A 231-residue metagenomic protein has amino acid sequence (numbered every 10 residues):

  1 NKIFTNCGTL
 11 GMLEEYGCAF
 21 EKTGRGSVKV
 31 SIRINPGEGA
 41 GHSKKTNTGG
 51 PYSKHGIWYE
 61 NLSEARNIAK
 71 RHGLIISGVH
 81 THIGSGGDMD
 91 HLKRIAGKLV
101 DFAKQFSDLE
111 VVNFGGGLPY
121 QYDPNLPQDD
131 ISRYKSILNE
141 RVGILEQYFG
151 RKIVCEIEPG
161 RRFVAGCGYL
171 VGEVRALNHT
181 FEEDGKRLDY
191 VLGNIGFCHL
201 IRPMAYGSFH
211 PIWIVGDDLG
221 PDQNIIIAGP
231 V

Functional and structural regions predicted by a protein language model:
N1-V111, Y120, R133, R141 (+2 more regions): Active-site-proximal beta-alpha core segment in soluble small-molecule metabolic enzymes
R33-G37, G117, G196, P230: Generic beta-structure capping elements
G39-A40, E110-L126, E156-C167, H199-L200: Flexible glycine/acidic-rich beta-alpha junction loops that bind and position SAM and/or redox cofactors in anaerobic
H80, G115, G229-V231: Glycine-rich anion-binding loop/nest that anchors nucleotide
D88-I95, Y122-R133, V164-A176: Short glycine/threonine-rich loop-to-helix capping motif typified by GTGT followed within a few residues by an Asp-Pro
I137, G143, K152-V231: Charged (often Lys/Glu-rich) extended helix/loop segments that serve as interaction or gating elements
F149: Nucleotide-activated donor-binding/catalytic signature segment of Leloir-type glycosyltransferases, i.e., the conserved
